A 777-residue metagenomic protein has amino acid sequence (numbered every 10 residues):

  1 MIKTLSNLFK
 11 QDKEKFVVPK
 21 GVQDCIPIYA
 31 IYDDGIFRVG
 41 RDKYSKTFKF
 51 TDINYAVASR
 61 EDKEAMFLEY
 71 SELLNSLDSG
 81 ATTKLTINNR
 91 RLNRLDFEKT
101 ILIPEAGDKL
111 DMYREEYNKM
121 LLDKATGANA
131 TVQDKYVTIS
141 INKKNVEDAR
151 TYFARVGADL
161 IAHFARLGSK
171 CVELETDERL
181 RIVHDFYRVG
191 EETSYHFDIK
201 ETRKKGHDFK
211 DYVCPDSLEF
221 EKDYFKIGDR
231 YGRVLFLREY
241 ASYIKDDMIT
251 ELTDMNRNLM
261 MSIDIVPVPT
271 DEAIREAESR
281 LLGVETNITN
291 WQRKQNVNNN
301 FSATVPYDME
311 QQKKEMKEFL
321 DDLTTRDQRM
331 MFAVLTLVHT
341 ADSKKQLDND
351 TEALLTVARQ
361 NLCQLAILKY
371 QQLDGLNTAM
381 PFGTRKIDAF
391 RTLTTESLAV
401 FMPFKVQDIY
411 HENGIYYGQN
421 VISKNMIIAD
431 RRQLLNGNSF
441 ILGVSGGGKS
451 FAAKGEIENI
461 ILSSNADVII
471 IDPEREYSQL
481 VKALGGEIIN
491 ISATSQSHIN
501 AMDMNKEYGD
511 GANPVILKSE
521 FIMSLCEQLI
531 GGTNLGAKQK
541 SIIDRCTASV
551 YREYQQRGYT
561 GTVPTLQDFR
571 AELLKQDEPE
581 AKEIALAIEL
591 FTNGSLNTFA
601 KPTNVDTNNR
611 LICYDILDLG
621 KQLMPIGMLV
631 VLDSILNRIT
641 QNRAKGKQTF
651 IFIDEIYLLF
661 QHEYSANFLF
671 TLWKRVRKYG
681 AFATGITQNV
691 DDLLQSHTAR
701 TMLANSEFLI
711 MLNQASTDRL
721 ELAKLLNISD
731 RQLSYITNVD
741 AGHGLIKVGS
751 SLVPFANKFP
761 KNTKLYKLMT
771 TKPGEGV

Functional and structural regions predicted by a protein language model:
M1-F404: Extended, folded cores of ATP/NTP-driven motor/assembly subunits in large transport and secretion machines
I53, R60-S79, R90, T253 (+10 more regions): P-loop NTPase motor domains
I441: Hydrophobic anchor at the beta1->P-loop junction of P-loop NTPases
K449: Conserved lysine of the Walker
A452: Hydrophobic positions on the alpha1 helix immediately C-terminal to the Walker A/P-loop
N459-I469: Post-Walker A helix-loop "phosphate-sensing" segment adjacent to the P-loop in P-loop NTPases
G485-I489, T698-M711: A short helix-turn-beta junction within AAA+ P-loop NTPase domains corresponding to the substrate/partner-engaging
L726-V777: Conserved P-loop NTPase
